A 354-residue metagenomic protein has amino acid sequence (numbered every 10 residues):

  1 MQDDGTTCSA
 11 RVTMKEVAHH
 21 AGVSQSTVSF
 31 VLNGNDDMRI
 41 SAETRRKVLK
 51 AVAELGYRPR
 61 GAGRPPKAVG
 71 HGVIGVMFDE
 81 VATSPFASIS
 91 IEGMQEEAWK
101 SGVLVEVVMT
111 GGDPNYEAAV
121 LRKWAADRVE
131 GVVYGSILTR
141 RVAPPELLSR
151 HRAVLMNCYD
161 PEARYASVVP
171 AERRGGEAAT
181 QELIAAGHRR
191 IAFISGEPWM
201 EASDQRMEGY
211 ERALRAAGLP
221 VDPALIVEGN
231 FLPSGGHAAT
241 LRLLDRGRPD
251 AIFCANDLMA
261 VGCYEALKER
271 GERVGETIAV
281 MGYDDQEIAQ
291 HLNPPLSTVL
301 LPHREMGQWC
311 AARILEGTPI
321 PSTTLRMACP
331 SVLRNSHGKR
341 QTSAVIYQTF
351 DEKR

Functional and structural regions predicted by a protein language model:
M1-A21, F350, R354: Extreme N-terminal segment that seeds HTH/winged-HTH DNA-binding domains in transcriptional regulators
Q2-T13, V52-F86, S101, W124-A126: N-terminal helix-turn-helix/winged-helix DNA-binding helices and compositionally similar short basic alpha-helical
Q25-F30, P66-V81, R190-G196: Short beta-strand segments enriched in small/hydrophobic residues
D79-I89, V107-Y116, L138, V168-A178 (+4 more regions): Hinge/beta->alpha junction and helix N-cap segments in small-molecule ligand-binding domains
E96-R140: Central regulatory/effector-binding core of bacterial HTH transcription factors
E130-A178, L219, L258, D284-L296: Flexible loop/hinge segments that line or gate small-molecule binding clefts
R190, V221-L225, R273-A279: Short acidic capping loops at alpha-helix termini that bridge into adjacent secondary structure
L241-R354: Flexible loop/turn connectors
